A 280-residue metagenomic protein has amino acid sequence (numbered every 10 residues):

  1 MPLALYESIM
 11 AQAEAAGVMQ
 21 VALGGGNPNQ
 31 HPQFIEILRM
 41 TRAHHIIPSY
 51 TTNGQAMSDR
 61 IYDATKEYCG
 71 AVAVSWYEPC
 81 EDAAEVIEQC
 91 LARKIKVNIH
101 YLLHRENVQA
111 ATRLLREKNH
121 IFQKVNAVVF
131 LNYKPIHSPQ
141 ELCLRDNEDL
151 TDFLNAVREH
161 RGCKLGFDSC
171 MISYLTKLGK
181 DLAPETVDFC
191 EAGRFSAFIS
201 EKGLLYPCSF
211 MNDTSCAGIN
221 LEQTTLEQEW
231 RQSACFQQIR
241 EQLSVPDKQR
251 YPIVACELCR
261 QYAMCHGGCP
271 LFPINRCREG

Functional and structural regions predicted by a protein language model:
M1, L5, L142-D149: Alpha-helix N-cap and loop-to-helix initiation/capping positions
M1-L5, I9, F272-G280: Short cysteine/histidine-rich metal-coordination sites, predominantly Zn2+-binding motifs
P2-G25, N29-K134, P139: Radical SAM/AdoMet-radical enzyme domain recognition
A84-E85, Q109-L115, L144-E159: Well-ordered, non-membrane alpha-helical segments in soluble/globular domains
E148-D181, L204, S209-Q261, C265-H266: C-terminal accessory region of radical SAM enzymes
C190-R194: Short, small/polar residue-rich loop motifs at catalytic or cofactor-binding pockets
S196, T214, Y262-C265, L271 (+1 more regions): Secreted/processed peptides and extracellular or luminal domains of membrane proteins
I199-S200: Short, acidic, Ser/Thr-enriched surface-loop or helix-capping motifs
